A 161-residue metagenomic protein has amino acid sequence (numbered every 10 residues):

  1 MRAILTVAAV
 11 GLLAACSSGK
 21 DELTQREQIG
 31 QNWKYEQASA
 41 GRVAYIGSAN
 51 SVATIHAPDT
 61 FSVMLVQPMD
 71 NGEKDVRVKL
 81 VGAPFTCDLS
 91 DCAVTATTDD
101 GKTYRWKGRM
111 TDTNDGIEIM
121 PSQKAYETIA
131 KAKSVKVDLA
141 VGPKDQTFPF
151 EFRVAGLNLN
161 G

Functional and structural regions predicted by a protein language model:
M1-A14: Sec-dependent bacterial lipoprotein signal peptides
S17-G161: A generic "folded-domain core" signal
